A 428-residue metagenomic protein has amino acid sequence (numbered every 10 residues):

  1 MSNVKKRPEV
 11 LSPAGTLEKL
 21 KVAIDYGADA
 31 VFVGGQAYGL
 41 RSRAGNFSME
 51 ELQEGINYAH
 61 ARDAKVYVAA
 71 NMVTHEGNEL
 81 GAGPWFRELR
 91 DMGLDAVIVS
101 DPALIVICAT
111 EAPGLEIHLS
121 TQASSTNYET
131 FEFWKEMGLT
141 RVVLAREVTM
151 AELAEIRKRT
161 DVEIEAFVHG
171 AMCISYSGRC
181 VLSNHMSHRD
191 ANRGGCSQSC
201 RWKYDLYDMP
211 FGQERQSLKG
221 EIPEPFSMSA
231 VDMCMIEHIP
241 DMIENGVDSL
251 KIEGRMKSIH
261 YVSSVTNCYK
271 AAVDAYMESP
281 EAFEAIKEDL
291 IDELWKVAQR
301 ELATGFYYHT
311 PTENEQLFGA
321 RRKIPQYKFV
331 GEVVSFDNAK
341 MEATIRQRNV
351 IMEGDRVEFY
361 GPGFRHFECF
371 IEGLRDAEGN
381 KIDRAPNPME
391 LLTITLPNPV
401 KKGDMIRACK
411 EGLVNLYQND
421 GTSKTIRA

Functional and structural regions predicted by a protein language model:
M1-Y26, A30-V33, A37, I56 (+7 more regions): Surface-exposed amphipathic alpha-helical tracts and adjacent flexible/coil segments at the periphery of soluble enzymes
R41-Y58: Glycine-rich, positively charged N-terminal anion/phosphate-binding segment
L80, G114-L115, L119-Y128: Gly/Gly-Pro- and Ser/Thr-rich, intrinsically disordered tail segments characteristic of DNA damage-repair and tolerance
A103-L104: Alpha-helix capping/helix-boundary segments
C108: RNase H-like DDE/DDD metal-dependent nuclease/strand-transfer catalytic core used by mobile genetic elements
